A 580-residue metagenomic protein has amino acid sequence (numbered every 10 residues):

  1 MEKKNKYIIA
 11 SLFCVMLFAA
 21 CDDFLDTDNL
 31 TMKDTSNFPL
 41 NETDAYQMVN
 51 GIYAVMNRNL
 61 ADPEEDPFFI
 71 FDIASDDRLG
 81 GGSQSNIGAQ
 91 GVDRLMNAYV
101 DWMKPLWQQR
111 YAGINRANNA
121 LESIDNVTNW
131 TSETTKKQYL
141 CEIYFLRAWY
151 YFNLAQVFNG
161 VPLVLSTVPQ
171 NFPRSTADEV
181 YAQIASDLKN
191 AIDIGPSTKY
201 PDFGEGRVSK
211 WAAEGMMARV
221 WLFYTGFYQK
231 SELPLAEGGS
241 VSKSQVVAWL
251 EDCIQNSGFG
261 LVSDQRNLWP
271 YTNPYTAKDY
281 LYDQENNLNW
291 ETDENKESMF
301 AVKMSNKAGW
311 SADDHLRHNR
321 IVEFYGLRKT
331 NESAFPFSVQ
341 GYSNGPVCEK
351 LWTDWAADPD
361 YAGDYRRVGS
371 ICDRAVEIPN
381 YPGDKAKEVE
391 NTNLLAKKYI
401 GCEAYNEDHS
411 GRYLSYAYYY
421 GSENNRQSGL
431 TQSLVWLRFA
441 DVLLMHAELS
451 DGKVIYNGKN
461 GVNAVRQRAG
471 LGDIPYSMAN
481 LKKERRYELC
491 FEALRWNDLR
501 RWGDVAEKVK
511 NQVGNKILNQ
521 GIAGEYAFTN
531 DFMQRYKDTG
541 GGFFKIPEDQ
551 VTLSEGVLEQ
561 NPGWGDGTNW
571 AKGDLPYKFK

Functional and structural regions predicted by a protein language model:
F18-A20: C-terminal motif of bacterial Sec signal peptides marking the signal peptidase cleavage site
D22-I87, K189-N190, R207, W211 (+2 more regions): An aromatic- and glycine-enriched ligand-binding surface/loop that stacks and positions planar moieties
N41-E64, S83-F158, P169-A182, S186-F203 (+4 more regions): Conserved, well-structured interaction surfaces
A89-L95, V347-L437, F579: Flexible, polar/acidic helix-loop-strand segments at domain edges
R110-G113, F223, T272-K329, R426-G429 (+3 more regions): Long, intrinsically disordered, low-complexity segments
N153-V157, P162, F223-E232, G452-I455: Short coil/turn linking the two alpha-helices of tandem helical-hairpin repeats
